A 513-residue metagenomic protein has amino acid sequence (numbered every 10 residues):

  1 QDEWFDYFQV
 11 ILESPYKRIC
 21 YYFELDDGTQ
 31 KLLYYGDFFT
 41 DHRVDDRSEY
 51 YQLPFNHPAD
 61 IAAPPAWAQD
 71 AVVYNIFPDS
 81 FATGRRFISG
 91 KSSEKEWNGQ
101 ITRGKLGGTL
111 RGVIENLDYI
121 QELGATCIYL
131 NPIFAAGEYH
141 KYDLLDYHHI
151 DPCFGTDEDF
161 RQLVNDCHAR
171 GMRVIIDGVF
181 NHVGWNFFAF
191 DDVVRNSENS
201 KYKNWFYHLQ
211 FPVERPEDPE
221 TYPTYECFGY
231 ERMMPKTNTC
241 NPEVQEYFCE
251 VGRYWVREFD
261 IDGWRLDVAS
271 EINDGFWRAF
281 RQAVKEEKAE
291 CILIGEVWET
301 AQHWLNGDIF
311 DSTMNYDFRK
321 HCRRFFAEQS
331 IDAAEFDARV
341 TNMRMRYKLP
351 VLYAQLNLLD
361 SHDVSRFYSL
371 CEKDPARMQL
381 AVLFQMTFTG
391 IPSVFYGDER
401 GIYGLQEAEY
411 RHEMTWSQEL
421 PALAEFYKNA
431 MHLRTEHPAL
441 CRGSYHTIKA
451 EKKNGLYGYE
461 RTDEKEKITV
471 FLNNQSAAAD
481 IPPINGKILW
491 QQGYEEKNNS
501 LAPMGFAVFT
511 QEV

Functional and structural regions predicted by a protein language model:
Q1-V72, F77, T83, S89-K91 (+5 more regions): Carbohydrate-interacting/catalytic domains
L12-Y16, F77-S80, F134, D151 (+6 more regions): Short, flexible loop/turn elements at secondary-structure junctions
A71, F77-T126, I133-E258, F280-E286 (+1 more regions): Substrate-binding/active-site clefts of carbohydrate-active enzymes
V72-Y74, I128-L130, V174-I176, W264 (+4 more regions): Hydrophobic faces of well-ordered beta-strands that scaffold small-molecule active sites in alpha/beta enzyme cores
I76, I120, L130, Y147 (+10 more regions): Conserved, mostly hydrophobic/aromatic
D79, N306-D308, S312, Y353-D360 (+2 more regions): Aromatic/acidic polysaccharide-binding cleft in carbohydrate-active enzymes
K141-I150, Y230-R232, Y316-H321, E407-T415 (+1 more regions): Short glycine/proline- and charge-enriched loop/turn segments that cap or connect secondary-structure elements
V164-M172, H182, F187, D191-E198 (+5 more regions): Active-site-proximal helices and loops of the catalytic beta/alpha 8
